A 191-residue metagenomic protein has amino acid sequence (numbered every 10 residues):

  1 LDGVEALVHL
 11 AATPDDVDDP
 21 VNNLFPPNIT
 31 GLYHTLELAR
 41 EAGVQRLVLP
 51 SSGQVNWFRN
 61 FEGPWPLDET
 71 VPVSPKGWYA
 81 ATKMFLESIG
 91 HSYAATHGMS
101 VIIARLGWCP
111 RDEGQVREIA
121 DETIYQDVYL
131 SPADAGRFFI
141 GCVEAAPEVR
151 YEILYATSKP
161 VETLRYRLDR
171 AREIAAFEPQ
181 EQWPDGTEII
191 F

Functional and structural regions predicted by a protein language model:
L1-P27: NAD(P)H-binding glycine-rich loop region in Rossmannoid oxidoreductase-like domains and their noncatalytic homologs
A6, N23-H34, A42, V73 (+2 more regions): Glycine-rich NAD(P)-binding loop of the Rossmann-fold in SDR/ketoreductase-type enzymes
P26, E62-H97: Catalytic helix-loop patch of NAD(P)-dependent Rossmann-fold dehydrogenases
H34-S74: Conserved Rossmann-fold NAD(P)-dependent oxidoreductase catalytic core, especially the SDR/UDP-sugar
S51, E87-D112: Conserved beta-loop-beta element that borders a ligand/cofactor-binding pocket
L106-Q115, Y129-Y151: Alpha-helical substrate-binding/gating segment
R117-I119, Y151-L154, K159-E178: Conserved C-terminal active-site "lid" loop/helix of NAD(P)H-dependent oxidoreductases that clamps the redox cofactor
W183-F191: Amphipathic terminal alpha-helices
